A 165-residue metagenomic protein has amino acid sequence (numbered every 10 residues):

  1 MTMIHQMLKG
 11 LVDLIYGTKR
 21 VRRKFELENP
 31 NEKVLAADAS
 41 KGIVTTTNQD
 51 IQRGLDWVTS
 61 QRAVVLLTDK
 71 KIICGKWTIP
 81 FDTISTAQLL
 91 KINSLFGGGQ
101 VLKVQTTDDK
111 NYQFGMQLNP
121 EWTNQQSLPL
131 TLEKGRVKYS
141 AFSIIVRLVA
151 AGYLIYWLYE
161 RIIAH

Functional and structural regions predicted by a protein language model:
M1-V64: Anionic N-terminal interaction surfaces
E28-K33, F81, T107-K110: A short, structured loop/turn motif at beta-sheet edges
D38-I43, I72, P120-V137: Cytosolic juxtamembrane N-terminal segments of multi-pass membrane proteins
V44-T45, F81-S85, L89, P120-N124: A short local loop/turn or secondary-structure capping micro-motif enriched for an aromatic residue
Q52-G99: Phosphoinositide-binding peripheral membrane targeting modules
S94-L102, S127-F142: Short, surface-exposed secondary-structure junctions/capping segments
K103-Q126: Canonical phosphoinositide-binding patch of PH/PH-like domains
E133-H165: C-terminal single-pass membrane-anchor helix
